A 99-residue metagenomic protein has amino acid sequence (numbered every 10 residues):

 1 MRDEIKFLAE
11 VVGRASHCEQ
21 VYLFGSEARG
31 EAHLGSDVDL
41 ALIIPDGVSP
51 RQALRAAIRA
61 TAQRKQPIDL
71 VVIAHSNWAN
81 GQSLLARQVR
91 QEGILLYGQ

Functional and structural regions predicted by a protein language model:
M1-Q20, R29-L34, P45-Q99: Catalytic core of pol beta-like nucleotidyltransferases
F24-S26: Glycine-rich beta-strand-to-loop/alpha-helix junction loops that act as flexible
D39-L42: Short beta-strand->loop micro-motif that forms the acidic, two-metal-ion catalytic signature in nucleotide-processing
